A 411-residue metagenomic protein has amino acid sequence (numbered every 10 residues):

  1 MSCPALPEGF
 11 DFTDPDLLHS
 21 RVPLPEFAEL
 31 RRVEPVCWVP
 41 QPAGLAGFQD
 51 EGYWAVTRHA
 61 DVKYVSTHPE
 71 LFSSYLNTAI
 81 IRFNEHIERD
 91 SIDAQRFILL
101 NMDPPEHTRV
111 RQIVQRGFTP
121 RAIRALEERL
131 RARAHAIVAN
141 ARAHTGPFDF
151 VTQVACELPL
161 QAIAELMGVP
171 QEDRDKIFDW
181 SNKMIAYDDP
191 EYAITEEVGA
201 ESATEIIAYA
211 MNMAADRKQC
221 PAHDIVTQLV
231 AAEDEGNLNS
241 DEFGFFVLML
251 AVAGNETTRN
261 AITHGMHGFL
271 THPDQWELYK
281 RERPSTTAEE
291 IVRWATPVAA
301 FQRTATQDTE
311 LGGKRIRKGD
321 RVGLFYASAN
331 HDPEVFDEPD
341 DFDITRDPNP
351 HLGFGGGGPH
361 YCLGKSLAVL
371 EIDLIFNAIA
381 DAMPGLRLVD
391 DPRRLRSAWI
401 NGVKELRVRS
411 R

Functional and structural regions predicted by a protein language model:
M1-R411: Cytochrome P450
